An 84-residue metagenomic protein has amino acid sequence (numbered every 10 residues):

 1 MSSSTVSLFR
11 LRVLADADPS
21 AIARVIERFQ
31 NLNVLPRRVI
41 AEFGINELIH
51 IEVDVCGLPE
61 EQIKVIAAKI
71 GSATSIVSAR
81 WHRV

Functional and structural regions predicted by a protein language model:
M1-V84: A conserved regulatory-domain signal marking ACT and ACT-like small-molecule sensing domains and adjacent regulatory
